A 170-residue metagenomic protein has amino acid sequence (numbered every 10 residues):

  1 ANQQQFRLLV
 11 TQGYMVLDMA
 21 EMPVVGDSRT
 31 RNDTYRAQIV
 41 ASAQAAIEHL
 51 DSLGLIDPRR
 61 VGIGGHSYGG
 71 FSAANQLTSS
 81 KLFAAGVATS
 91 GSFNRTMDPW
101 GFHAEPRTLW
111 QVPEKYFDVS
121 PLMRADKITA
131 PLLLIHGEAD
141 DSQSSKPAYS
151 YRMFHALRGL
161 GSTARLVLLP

Functional and structural regions predicted by a protein language model:
A1-P170: Active-site-proximal cap/loop segments of hydrolase catalytic domains
